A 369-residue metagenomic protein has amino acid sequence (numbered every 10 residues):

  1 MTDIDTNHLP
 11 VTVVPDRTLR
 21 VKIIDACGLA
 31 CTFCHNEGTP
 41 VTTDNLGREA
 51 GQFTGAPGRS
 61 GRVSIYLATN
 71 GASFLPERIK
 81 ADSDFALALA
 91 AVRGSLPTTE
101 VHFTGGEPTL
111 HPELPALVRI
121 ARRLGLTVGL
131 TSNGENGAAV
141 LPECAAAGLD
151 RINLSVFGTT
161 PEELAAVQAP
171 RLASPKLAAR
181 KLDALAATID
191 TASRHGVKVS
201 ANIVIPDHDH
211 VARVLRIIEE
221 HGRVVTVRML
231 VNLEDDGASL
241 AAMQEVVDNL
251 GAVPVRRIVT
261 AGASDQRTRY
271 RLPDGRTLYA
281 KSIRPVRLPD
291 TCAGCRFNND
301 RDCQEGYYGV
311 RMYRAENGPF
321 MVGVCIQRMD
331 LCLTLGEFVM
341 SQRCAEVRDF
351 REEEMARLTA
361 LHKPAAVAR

Functional and structural regions predicted by a protein language model:
P10-D82: Canonical Radical SAM [4Fe-4S] cluster-binding loop centered on the CxxxCxxC motif and its immediate flanking residues
R17-V21, T99-F103, V128-L130, I152-L154 (+2 more regions): Hydrophobic faces of well-ordered beta-strands that scaffold small-molecule active sites in alpha/beta enzyme cores
V41-G51, S73-L87, G106-R151, V156-E162 (+3 more regions): Canonical radical SAM enzyme core domain
P57-H102, V322-G336: Short Fe-S-cluster ligation motifs
R93-G94, A145, E219: Non-catalytic positions within long, well-ordered alpha-helices that form the structural scaffold/packing of enzyme
F157-A293: Radical SAM enzyme [4Fe-4S]-AdoMet core and its adjacent flexible, acidic and glycine-rich loops/tails across
L233-R369: Accessory C-terminal segments flanking Radical SAM cores
